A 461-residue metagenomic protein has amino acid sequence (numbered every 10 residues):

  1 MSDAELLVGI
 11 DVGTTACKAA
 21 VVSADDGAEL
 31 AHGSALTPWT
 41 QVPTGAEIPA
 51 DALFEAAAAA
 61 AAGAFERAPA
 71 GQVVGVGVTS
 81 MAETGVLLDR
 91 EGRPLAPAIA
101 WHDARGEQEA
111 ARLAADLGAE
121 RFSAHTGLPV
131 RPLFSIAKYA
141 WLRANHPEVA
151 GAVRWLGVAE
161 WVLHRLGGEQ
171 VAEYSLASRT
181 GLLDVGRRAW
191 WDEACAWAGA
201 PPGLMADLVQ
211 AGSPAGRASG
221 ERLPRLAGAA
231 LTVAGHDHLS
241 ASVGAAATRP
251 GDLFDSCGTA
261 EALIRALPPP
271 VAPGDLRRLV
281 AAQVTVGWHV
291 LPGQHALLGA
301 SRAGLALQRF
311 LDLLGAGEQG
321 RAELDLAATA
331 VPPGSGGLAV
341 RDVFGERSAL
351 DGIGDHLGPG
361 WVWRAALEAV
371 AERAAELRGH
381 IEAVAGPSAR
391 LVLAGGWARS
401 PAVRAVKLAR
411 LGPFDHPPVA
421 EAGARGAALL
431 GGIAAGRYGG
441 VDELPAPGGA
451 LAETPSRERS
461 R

Functional and structural regions predicted by a protein language model:
M1-P97, A124, G151, A206 (+2 more regions): N-terminal glycine/serine-rich phosphate-binding loop of ATP-dependent small-molecule kinases, especially carbohydrate
V8-G9, A114-T126, F134-G157, L163-V171 (+5 more regions): Active-site core segments that coordinate phosphate-bearing ligands/cofactors across diverse enzyme families
S34-A35, I99-G106, T259-E261, P418-A422: Short, acidic/turn-prone active-site loops that include or flank metal/cofactor- and phosphate-binding residues
F65-W101, P129-L133, L163-D184, D207-Q210 (+1 more regions): Short beta-strand-loop/turn "lid" adjacent to the catalytic site in phosphate-handling enzymes
T84-V86, Q108-R112, A241-V243: Pocket-flanking alpha-helical
I99-G118, L429: Short alpha-helix plus adjacent loop in nuclease-associated cores
M205-P214, E323-T329: Short linear loop/turn motifs
